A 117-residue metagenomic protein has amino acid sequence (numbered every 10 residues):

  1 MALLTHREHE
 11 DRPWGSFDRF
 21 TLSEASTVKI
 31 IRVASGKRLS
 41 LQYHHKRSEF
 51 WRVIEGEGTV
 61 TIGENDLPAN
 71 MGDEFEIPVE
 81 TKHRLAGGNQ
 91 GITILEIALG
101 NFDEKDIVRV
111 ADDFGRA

Functional and structural regions predicted by a protein language model:
M1-L3, P13, I30, D66 (+1 more regions): Cytosolic regulatory regions built on CNB/CRP/Popeye-like sensor folds
L3-R12, R84-A117: Double-stranded beta-helix
T5-Y43, R47: A short glycine-rich, His/Asp/Glu-containing loop-to-beta-strand
S35-K37, K46-R47, N65, T81 (+1 more regions): A generic "binding-loop/recognition-motif" signal
S40, V60-I62, E96: Short hydrophobic/aromatic-rich beta-strand segments that constitute the beta-sheet cores of beta-sandwich/beta-barrel
K46-T59, G63: Glycine- and acidic-residue-biased ligand/ion/polar-headgroup-sensing regions
G63-K82: Short acidic-glycine-tyrosine-enriched beta hairpin
